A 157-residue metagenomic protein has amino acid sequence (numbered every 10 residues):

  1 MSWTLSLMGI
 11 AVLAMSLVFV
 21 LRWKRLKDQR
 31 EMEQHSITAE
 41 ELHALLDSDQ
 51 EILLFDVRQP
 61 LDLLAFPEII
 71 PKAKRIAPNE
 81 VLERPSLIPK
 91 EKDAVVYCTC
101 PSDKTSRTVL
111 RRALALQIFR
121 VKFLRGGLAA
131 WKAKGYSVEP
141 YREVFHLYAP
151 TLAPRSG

Functional and structural regions predicted by a protein language model:
M1-A65, R142-G157: Flexible, polar/low-complexity N-terminal or interdomain linker segments that lie immediately upstream of folded
S48-Q50, I69, K90-K92: Residue-level preference for short coil/turn positions at secondary-structure junctions
L54, A73-R75, V121-F123: Conserved beta-strand scaffold positions in the cores of enzyme catalytic domains, especially in NTP/NDP-utilizing
L61, L82, S102: Glycine-rich nucleotide phosphate-binding loop and flanking beta-alpha elements of Rossmann-like dinucleotide-binding
I69-P71, Q117: Short, structured coil segments at secondary-structure junctions
P71-A73, V138-R142: Short, hinge-like loop/turn segments at secondary-structure boundaries
K72, I76-V96: Helix-loop module immediately N-terminal to the HCX5R catalytic loop in PTP-like cysteine phosphatase domains
I88-K132: Catalytic cysteine-centered active loop of the rhodanese-like fold, especially the PTP/DSP P-loop
